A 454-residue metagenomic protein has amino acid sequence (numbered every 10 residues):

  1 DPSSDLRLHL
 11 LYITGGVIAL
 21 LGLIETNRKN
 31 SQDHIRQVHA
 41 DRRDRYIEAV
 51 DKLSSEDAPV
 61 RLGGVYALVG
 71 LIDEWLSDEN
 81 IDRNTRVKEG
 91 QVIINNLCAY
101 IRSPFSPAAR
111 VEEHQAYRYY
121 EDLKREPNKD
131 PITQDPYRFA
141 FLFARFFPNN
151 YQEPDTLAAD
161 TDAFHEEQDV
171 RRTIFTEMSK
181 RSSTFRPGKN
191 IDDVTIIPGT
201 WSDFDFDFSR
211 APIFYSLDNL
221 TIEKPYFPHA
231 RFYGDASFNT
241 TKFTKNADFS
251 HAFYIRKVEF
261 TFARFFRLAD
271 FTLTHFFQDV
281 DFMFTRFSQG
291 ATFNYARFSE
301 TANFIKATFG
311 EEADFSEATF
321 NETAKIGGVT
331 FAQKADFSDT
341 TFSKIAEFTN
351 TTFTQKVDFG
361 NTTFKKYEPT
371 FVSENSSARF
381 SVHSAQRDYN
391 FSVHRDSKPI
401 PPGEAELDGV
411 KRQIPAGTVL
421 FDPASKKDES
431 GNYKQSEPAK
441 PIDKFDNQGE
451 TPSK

Functional and structural regions predicted by a protein language model:
D1-R45, D51: Membrane-embedded hydrophobic alpha-helical segments
I47-D51, L62, Y66, E74-V111 (+2 more regions): N-terminal leader/targeting and pre-domain segments
E56-D57, E167: Short inter-helical turns and helix N-cap capping residues of alpha-solenoid HEAT/ARM repeat scaffolds
